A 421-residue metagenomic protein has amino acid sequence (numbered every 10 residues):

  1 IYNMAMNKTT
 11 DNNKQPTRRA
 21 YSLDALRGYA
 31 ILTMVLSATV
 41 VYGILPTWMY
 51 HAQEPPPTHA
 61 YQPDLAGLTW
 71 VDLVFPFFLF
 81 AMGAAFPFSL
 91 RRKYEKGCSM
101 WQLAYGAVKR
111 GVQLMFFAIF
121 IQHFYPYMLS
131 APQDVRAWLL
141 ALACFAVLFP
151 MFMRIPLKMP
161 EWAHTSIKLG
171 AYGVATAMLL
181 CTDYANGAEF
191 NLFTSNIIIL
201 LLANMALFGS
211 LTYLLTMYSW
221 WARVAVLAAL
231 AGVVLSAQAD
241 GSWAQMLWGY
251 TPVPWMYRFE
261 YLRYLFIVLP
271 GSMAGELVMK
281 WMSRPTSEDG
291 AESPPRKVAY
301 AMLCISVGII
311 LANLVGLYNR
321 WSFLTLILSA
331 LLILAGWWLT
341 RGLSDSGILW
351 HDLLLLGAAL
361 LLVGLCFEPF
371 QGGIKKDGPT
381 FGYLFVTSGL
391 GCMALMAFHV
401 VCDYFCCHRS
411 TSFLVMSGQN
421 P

Functional and structural regions predicted by a protein language model:
N3-P421: Alpha-helical transmembrane segments and their immediate juxtamembrane cytosolic regions
